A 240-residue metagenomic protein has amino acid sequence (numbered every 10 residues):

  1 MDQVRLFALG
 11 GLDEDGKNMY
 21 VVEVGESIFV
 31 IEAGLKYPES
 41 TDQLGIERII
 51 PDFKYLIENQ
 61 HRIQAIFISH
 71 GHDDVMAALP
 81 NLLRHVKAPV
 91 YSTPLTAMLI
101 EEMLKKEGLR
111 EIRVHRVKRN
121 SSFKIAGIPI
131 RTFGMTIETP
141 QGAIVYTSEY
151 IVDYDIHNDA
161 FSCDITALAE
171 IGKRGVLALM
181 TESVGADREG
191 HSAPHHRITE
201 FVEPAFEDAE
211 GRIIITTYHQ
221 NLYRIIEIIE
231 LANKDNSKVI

Functional and structural regions predicted by a protein language model:
M1-F67, H72-I240: His/Asp/Glu-rich metal-coordinating catalytic cores of metallo-dependent phosphodiesterases/hydrolases acting on
